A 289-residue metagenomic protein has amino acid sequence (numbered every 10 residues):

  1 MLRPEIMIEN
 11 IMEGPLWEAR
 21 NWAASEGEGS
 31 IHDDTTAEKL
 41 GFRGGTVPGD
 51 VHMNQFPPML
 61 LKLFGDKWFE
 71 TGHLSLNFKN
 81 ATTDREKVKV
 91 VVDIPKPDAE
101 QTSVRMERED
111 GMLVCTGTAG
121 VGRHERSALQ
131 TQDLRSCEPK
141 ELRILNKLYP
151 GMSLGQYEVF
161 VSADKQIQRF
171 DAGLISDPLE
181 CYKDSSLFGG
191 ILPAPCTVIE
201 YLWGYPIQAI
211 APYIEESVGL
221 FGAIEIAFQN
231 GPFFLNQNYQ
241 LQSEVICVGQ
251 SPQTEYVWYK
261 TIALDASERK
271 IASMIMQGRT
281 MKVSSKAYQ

Functional and structural regions predicted by a protein language model:
L2-A19, T83-P150, N230-Q289: HotDog/MaoC-like acyl-thioester-processing domains
L2-T71, H124-A223, S285-Q289: Hot-dog-fold acyl-thioester-processing enzymes
V51-I94, D98, T116, T197-V245 (+1 more regions): Hydrophobic beta-strand-centered segment that forms part of the acyl-chain substrate-binding groove
